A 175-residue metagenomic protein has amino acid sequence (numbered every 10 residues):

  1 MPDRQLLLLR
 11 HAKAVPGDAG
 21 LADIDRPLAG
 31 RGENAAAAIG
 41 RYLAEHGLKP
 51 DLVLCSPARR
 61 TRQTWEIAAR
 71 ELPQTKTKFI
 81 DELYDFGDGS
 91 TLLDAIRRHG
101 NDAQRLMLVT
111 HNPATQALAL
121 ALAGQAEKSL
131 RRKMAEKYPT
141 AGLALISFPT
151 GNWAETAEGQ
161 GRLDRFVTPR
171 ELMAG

Functional and structural regions predicted by a protein language model:
P2-G87, E127, G175: Active-site-proximal alpha-helix that buttresses catalytic centers in soluble enzyme cores
L6, R105-M107, L143: Residue-level preference for the first positions of well-ordered beta-strands
H46-L48, H99-Q104: Glycine-rich phosphate-binding loop signature in dinucleotide/nucleotide-binding domains
T64-A68, L92, L106, L118-A119: Hydrophobic packing residues within well-ordered alpha-helices of enzyme cores
Y84-N101: Short phosphate-binding loop-to-helix
Q104-A123: A glycine-rich beta-strand to alpha-helix segment that forms a phosphate/ribose-binding loop at ligand/cofactor sites
A123-D164: Domain-level recognition of soluble alpha/beta enzyme cores, biased toward histidine phosphatases/phosphomutases
G159-G175: Charged phosphate-binding loop/patch that engages nucleotide di/tri-phosphates or the phosphate backbone of nucleic
